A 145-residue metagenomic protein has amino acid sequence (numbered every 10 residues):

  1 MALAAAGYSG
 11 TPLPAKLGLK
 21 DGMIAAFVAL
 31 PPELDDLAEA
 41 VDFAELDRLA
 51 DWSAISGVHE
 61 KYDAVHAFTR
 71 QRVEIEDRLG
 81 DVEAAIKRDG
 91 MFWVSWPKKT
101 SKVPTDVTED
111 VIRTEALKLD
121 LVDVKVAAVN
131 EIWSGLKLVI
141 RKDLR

Functional and structural regions predicted by a protein language model:
M1-R145: S-adenosyl-L-methionine-dependent methyltransferase catalytic core, i.e., the SAM/SAH-binding region
